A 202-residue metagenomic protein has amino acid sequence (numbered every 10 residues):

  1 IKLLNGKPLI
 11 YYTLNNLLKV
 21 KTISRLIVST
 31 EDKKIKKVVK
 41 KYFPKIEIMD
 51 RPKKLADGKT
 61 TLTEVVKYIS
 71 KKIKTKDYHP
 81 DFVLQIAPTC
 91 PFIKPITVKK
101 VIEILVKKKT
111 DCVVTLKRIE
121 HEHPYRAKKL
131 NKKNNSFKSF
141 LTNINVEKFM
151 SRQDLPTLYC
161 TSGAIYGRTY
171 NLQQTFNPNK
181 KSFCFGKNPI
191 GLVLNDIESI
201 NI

Functional and structural regions predicted by a protein language model:
I1-T30: N-terminal glycine-rich phosphate-binding loop and ensuing alpha1 helix
I10, V39, T169: Residue-level signal for inorganic ion chemistry
I27, C90, A164-I165, G191 (+1 more regions): A residue-level structural signature of the nucleotidyltransferase/glycosyltransferase Rossmann-like core
V28, Q85, C112-V114, G191: Structural beta-sheet core signal
K33-L84, F92-I96, K100: Short phosphate-binding loop-to-helix
E64-V65, F82, P91-N179, C184: Conserved core of the sugar-phosphate nucleotidyltransferase
N179-I200: Catalytic donor-sugar/metal-binding loop of nucleotide-sugar-dependent glycosyltransferases
